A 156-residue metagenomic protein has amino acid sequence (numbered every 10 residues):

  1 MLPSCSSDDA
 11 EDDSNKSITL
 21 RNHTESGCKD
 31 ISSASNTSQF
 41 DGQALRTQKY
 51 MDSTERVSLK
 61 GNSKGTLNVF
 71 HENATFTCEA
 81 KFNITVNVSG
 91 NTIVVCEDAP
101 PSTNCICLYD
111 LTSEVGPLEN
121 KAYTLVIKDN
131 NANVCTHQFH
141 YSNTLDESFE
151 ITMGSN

Functional and structural regions predicted by a protein language model:
L2-S4: C-terminal motif of bacterial Sec signal peptides marking the signal peptidase cleavage site
S6-N156: Exposed, flexible binding/inhibitory loops of compact, secreted disulfide-stabilized domains
